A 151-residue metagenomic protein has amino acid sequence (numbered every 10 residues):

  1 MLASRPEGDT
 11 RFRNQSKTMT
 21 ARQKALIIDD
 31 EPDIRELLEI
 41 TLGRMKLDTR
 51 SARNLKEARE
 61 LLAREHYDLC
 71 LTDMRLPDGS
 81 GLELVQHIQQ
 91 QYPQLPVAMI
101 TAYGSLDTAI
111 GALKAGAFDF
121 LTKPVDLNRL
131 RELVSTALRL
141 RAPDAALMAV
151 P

Functional and structural regions predicted by a protein language model:
L26, S51-L69: Acidic, metal-coordinating helix/loop segments flanking the phosphotransfer/catalytic sites of two-component signaling
P32-R50: Two-component/phosphorelay signaling modules centered on CheY-like receiver
R35, P77, S105: The feature encodes the CheY-like receiver
N54, S80-E83: Acidic catalytic/metal-coordinating carboxylates
E60, R75, L82-Q94, G111: Short amphipathic alpha-helix used as the core "switch/output" element in two-component signaling
D73, T101: Active-site residues of response regulator receiver
D107, L121, V125-S135: C-terminal output helix
